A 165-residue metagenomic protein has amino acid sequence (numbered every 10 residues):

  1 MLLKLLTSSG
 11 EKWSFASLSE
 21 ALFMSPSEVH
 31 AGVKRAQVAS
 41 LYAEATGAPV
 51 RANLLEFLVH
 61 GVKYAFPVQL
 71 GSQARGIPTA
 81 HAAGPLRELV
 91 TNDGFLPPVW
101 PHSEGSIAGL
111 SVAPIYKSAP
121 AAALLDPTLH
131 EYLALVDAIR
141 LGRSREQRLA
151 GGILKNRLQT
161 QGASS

Functional and structural regions predicted by a protein language model:
L2-L6: Hydrophobic residues on short alpha-helical segments
S9-L22: Short acidic, hydrophobic short linear motifs in intrinsically disordered regions
W13, S27, R145-R148: Short, solvent-exposed positions on alpha-helices
F23-V38: Short amphipathic alpha-helical interaction segments
Q37-P49: A short, conserved structural fragment
A48-L58: Minor-groove-contacting beta-hairpin "wing" of winged helix-turn-helix DNA-binding domains
A65-G152: Exposed, interaction-prone assembly regions rather than primary DNA-binding/catalytic cores
N156-S164: N-terminal, charged low-complexity regulatory/assembly segments
